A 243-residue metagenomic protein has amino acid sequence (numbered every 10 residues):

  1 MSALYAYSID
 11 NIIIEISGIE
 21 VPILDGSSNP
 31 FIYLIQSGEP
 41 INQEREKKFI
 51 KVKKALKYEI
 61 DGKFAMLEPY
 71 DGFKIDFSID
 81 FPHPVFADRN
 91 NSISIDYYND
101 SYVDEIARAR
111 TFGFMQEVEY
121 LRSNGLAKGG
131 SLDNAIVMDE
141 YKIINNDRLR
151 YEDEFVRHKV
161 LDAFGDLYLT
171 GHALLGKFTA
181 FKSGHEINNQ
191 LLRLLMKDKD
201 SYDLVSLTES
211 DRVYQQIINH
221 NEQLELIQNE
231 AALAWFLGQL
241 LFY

Functional and structural regions predicted by a protein language model:
M1-D10, E15-Y243: C-terminal regulatory domains involved in ligand/effector binding and gene-expression control
